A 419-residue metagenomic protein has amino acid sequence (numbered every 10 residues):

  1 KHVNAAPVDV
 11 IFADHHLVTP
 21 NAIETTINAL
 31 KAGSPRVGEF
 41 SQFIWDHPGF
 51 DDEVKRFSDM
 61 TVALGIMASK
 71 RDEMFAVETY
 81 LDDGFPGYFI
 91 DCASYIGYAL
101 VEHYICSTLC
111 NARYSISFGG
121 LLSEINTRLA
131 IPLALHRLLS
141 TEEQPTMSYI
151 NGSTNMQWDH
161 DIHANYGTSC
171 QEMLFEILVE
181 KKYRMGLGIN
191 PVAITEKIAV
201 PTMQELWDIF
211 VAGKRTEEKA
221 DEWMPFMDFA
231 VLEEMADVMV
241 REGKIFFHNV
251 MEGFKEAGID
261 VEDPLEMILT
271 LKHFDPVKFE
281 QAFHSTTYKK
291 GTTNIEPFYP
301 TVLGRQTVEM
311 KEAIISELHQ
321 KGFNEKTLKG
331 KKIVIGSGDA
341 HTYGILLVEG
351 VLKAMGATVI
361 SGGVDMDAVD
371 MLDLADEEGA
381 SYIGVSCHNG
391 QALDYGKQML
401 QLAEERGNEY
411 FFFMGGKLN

Functional and structural regions predicted by a protein language model:
K1-K332: Anaerobic metallocofactor- and corrinoid-dependent redox/one-carbon enzyme cores, especially those from methanogenesis
H15, I162, S337-D339, S361 (+2 more regions): A generic secondary-structure micro-motif detector that highlights 1-2 residue hydrophobic/ambivalent hotspots embedded
L17-V18, S123, A340, G390-Q391 (+1 more regions): Glycine-/small-residue-rich active-site loops that bind phosphorylated ligands and cofactors
A22-I23, S169, M173, H341-L346 (+1 more regions): Short glycine/serine/threonine-rich phosphate/pyrophosphate-binding segments that cradle anionic phosphate groups
E39, I150-G152, V192, G336-G338 (+3 more regions): Generic beta-strand/beta-sheet core signal
V77-T79, I335, F412-M414: Structural beta-sheet core signal
Q306-M310, N324-V369: Glycine-rich, small/polar surface segments that engage phosphate groups of diverse ligands
I345-M355, V359-N419: Cofactor-cradling patches in redox/metallo enzymes
